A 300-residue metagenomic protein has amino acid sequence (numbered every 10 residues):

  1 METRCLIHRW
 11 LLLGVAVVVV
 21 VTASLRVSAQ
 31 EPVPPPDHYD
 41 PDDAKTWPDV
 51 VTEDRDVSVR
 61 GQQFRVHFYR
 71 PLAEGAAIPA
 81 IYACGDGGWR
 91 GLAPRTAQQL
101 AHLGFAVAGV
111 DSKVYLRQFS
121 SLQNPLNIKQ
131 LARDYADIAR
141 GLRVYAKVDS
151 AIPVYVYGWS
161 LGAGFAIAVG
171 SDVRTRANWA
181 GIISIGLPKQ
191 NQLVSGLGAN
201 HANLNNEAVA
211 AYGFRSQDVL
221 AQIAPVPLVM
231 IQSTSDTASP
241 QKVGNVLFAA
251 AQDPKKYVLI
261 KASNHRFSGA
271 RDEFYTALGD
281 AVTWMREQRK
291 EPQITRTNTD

Functional and structural regions predicted by a protein language model:
Q30-G75: N-terminal cap/lid segment of alpha/beta-hydrolase-fold proteins
R60, A249, D253-I294: C-terminal catalytic histidine-bearing segment of alpha/beta-hydrolase fold enzymes
L72-G104, G109: Short, surface-exposed "cap/lid" segments of acyl-processing enzymes
T96, P240-F248: Short alpha-helix in the alpha/beta-hydrolase fold that links the catalytic acid
N124-V148: Alpha/beta-hydrolase active-site loop
R140-L204, A211-F214: Primarily recognizes the serine-hydrolase "nucleophile elbow" in alpha/beta-hydrolase and SGNH/GDSL folds
I223-A224, M230-Q232: Short beta-strand/loop motif that positions the catalytic acidic residue of the alpha/beta-hydrolase fold
S235-S239: Acidic catalytic loop of the alpha/beta-hydrolase fold
